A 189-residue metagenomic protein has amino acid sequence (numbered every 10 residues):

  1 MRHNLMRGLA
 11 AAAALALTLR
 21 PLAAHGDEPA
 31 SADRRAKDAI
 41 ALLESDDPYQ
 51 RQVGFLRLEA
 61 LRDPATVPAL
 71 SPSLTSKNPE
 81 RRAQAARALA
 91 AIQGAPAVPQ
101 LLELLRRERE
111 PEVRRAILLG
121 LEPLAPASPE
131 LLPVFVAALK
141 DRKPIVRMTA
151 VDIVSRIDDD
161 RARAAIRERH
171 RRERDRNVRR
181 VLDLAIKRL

Functional and structural regions predicted by a protein language model:
M1-A10: Bacterial N-terminal signal peptides that target proteins for export
A10-R20: Bacterial N-terminal signal peptides
A24-A60: N-terminal leader/linker segments that initiate helical-solenoid repeat arrays
P29-L42, D63-T75, G94-R106, A127-K140 (+1 more regions): Amphipathic alpha-helical scaffolding segments comprising HEAT/armadillo-like alpha-solenoid repeats
D46-D47, K77-N78, R109-E110, R142-K143 (+1 more regions): Short inter-helical turns and helix N-cap capping residues of alpha-solenoid HEAT/ARM repeat scaffolds
L58, R62, Q93, L121-A125 (+3 more regions): Alpha-solenoid repeat junctions
